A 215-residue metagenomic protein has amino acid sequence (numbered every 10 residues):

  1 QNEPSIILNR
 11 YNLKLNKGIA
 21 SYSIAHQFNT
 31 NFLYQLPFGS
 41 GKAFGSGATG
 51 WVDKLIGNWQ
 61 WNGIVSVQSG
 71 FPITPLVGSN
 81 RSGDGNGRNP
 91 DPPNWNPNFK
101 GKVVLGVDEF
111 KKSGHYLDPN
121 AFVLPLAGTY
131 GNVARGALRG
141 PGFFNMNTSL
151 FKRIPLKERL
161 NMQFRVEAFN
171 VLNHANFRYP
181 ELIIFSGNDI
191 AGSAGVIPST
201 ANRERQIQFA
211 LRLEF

Functional and structural regions predicted by a protein language model:
Q1-F215: Short, solvent-exposed micro-motifs at the edges of structured domains
